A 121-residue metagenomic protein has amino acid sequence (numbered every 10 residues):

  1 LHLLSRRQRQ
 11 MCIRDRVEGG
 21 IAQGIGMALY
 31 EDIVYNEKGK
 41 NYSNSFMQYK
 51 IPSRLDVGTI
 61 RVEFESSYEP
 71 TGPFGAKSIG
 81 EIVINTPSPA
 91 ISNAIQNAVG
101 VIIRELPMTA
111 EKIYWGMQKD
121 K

Functional and structural regions predicted by a protein language model:
L1-R9, I13: Single conserved hydrophobic/aromatic residue that forms the stacking wall/gate of nucleotide- or nucleobase-binding
R6-R7, A22, Y30-D32, D56 (+2 more regions): Short, glycine-/Ser/Thr-/acidic-enriched flexible segments
Q10, G72-V83, V101: A short glycine/serine-rich beta->alpha loop
R16, G20-D32, I82-I102, G116 (+1 more regions): Stable alpha-helical structural segments in soluble proteins, enriched in small hydrophobic residues
Y30, Y49-R54, E63-E65, N85 (+1 more regions): Generic beta-strand/beta-sheet core signal
Y35-N44, I102-T109: Flexible, glycine/charged-enriched surface loops at secondary-structure junctions
K50-L55, G116-K121: Short glycine/threonine-rich loop-to-helix capping motif typified by GTGT followed within a few residues by an Asp-Pro
P52-K77: Generic long, charged, amphipathic alpha-helical segments
